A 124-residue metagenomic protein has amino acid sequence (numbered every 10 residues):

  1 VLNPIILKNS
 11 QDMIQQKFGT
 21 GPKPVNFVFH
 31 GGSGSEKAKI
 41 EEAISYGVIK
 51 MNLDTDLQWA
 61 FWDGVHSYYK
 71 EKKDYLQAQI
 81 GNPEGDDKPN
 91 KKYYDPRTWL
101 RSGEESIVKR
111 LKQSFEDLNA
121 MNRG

Functional and structural regions predicted by a protein language model:
V1-F27: Alpha-helix-loop-beta-strand connector modules within alpha/beta enzyme cores
V1-Q11, E36-I40, W59-Y69: Active-site-adjacent beta->alpha loops and helix N-cap segments on the catalytic face of soluble alpha/beta enzymes
I5-D12, E42, K109, Q113-E116: Alpha-helical scaffolding segments of alpha/beta enzyme cores, especially the outer helices of TIM-barrel or partial
V25-G31, I49-L53: Hydrophobic faces of well-ordered beta-strands that scaffold small-molecule active sites in alpha/beta enzyme cores
G31-S35, T55-Q58: Glycine-rich beta-alpha junction loops
G32-G47: Catalytic cores of alpha/beta
Y46-G64: Glycine-rich phosphate-binding active-site loops on the catalytic face of alpha/beta enzymes
K70-G124: Extended, intrinsically disordered, low-complexity segments
